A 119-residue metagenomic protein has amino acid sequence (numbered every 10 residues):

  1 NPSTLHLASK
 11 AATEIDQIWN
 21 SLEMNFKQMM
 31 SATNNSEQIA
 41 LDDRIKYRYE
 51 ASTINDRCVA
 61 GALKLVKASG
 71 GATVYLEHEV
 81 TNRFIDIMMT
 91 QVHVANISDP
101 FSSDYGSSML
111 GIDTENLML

Functional and structural regions predicted by a protein language model:
N1-A32: Extended amphipathic alpha-helical segments enriched in small hydrophobics
T4, A11, A40-D43, Y47: Amphipathic alpha-helical coiled-coil segments and their boundaries
S9, A40, K67, G106 (+1 more regions): Catalytic cores of transferase enzymes with a strong primary signal for eukaryotic protein kinases
S9-D16, R48, S52-V59, I85-M88 (+1 more regions): Generic structural signal for well-ordered, non-transmembrane alpha-helical segments in soluble/cytosolic regions
M29-I45: Flexible internal linker/loop segments at domain or repeat junctions
D42-H78: Charged, glycine-rich active-site and insertion segments that engage polyanionic ligands
G71-L119: Glycine-rich phosphate/cofactor-binding loops in nucleotide/flavin-utilizing enzymes
